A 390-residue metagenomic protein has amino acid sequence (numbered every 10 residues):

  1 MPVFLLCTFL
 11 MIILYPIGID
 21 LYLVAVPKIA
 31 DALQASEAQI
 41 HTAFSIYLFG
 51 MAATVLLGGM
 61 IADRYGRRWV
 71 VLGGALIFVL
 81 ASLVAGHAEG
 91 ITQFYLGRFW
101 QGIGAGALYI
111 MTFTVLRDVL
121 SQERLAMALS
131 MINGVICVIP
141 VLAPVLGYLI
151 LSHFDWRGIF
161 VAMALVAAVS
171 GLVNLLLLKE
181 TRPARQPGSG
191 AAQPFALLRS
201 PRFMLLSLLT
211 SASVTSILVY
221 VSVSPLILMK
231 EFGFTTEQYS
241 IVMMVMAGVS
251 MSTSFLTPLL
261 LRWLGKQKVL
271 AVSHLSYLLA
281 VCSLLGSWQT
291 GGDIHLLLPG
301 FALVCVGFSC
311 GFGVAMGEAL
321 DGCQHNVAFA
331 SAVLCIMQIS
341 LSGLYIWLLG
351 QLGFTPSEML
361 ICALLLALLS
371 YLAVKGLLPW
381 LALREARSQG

Functional and structural regions predicted by a protein language model:
Q34, G66, H87-Q93, G104 (+1 more regions): Helix-breaking motifs and short loop linkers at transmembrane-helix boundaries and internal kinks in secondary membrane
A53-T92: Conserved MFS/SLC helix-loop-helix module at the cytosolic interface between two early adjacent transmembrane helices
V55-G66, T253-Q267: Helix-to-loop junctions at the C-terminal end of transmembrane segments in multipass secondary transporters
I77-V84, T92-Q101, H295-L303: Paired small-residue
G97-V138: Cytoplasmic helix-loop-helix junction between adjacent transmembrane helices in 12-TM secondary transporters
A164-A184, A373-L377: C-terminal membrane-cytosol helix-exit motif in multi-pass small-molecule transporters
K179-L206: Juxtamembrane intracellular "pre-TM" segments in multi-pass secondary transporters
L270-F312: C-terminal transmembrane helical hairpin of 12-TM major facilitator-type secondary transporters
